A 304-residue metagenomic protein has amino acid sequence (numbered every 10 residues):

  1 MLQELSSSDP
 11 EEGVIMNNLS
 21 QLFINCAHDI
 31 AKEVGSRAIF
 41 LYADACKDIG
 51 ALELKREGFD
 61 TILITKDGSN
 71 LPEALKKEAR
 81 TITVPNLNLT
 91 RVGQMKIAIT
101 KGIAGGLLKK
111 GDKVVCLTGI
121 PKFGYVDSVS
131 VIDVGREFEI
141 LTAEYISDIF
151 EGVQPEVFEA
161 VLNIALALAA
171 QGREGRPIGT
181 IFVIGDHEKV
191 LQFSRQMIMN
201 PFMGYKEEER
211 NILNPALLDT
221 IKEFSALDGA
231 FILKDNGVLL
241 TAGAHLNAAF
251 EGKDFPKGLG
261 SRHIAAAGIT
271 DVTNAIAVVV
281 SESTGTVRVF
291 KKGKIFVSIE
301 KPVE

Functional and structural regions predicted by a protein language model:
M1-E12: N-terminal amphipathic/basic-hydrophobic helices that include classical n-h-c signal peptides and signal-anchor
G13-I269, T273, A277-E304: Divalent-cation
